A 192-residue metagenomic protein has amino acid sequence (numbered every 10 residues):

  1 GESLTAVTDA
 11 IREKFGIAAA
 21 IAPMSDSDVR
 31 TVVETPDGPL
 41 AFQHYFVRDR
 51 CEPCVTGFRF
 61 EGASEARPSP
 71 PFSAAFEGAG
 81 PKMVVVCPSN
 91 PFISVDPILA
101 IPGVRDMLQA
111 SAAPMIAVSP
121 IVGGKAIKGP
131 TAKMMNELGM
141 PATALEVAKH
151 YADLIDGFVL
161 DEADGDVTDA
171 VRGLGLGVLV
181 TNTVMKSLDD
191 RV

Functional and structural regions predicted by a protein language model:
G1-D9, E13, A20, G123-G129 (+2 more regions): Glycine-rich nucleotide/cofactor/substrate-binding loop typically near the N-terminus or early in the first domain
G1-G62: Electropositive, gly/pro-rich neighborhoods at or near active sites that engage anionic ligands
P53-E77: Active-site glycine-rich loop that binds ribose-phosphate moieties when present
A63-E65, N90-I101: Active-site glycine- and acidic-residue-rich loops that bind and position anionic ligands or nucleotide-like cofactors
S73-M83, L108-S111: Glycine-rich phosphate/diphosphate-binding loops that line cofactor/substrate pockets in enzymes
K82-V85, P114, G157: Structural motif
L99-L138: Redox- and metal-dependent alpha/beta enzyme cores, enriched for Fe-S-associated oxidoreductases and cofactor-handling
K128-V192: C-terminal functional extensions of proteins
